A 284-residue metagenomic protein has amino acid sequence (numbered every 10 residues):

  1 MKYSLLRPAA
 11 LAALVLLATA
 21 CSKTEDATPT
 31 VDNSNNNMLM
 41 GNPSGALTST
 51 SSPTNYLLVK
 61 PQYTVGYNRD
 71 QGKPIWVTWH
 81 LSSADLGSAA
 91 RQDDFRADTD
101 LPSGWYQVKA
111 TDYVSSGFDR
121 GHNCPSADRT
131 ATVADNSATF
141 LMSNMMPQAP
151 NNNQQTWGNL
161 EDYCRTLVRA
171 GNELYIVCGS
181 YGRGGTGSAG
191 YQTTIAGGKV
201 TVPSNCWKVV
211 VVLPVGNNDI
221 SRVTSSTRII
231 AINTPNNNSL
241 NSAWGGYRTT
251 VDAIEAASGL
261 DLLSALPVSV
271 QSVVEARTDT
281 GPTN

Functional and structural regions predicted by a protein language model:
M1-A10: Bacterial N-terminal signal peptides that target proteins for export
L17-A20: C-terminal motif of bacterial Sec signal peptides marking the signal peptidase cleavage site
S22-E25: Bacterial signal peptide processing site
P29-S51: Post-signal peptide N-terminal segment of mature Sec-exported envelope proteins
G45-S52, L58-V65, E161, T193-I195 (+1 more regions): Short alpha-helical segments and helix-capping/turn motifs at coil-helix boundaries
Y56-K60, R69-Q71, V200-P203: A short catalytic or substrate-binding loop motif that flags glycine-/basic-rich loops and adjacent residues that bind
P61-R120: Short, His- and charge-rich active-site/binding loops that engage polyanionic ligands
G104-N284: Domain-level detector of nuclease and nuclease-like folds in predominantly extracellular/periplasmic contexts
